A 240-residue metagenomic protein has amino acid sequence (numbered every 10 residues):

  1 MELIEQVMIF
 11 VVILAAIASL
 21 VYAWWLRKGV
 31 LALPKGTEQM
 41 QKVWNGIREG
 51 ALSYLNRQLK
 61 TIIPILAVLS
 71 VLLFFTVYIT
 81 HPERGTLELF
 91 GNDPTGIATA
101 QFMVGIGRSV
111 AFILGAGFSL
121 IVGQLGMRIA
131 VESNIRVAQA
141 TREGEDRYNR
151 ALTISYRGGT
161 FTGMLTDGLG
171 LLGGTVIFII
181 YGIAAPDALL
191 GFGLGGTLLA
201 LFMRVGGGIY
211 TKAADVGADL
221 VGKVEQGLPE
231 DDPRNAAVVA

Functional and structural regions predicted by a protein language model:
E2-A240: Hydrophobic, small-residue-rich transmembrane alpha-helices and their short perimembrane loops in multi-pass membrane
